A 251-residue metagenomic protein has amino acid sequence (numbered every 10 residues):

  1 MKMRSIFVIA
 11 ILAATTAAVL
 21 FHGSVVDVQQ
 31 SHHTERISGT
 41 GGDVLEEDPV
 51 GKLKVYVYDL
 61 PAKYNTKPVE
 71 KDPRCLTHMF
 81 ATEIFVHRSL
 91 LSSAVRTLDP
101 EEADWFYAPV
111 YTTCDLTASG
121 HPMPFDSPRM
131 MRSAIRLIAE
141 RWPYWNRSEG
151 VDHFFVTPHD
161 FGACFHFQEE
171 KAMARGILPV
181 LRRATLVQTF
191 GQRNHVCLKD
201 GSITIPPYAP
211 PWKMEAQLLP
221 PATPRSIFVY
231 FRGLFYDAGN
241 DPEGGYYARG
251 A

Functional and structural regions predicted by a protein language model:
K2-A251: Nucleotide-sugar donor-binding catalytic core of glycosyltransferases
